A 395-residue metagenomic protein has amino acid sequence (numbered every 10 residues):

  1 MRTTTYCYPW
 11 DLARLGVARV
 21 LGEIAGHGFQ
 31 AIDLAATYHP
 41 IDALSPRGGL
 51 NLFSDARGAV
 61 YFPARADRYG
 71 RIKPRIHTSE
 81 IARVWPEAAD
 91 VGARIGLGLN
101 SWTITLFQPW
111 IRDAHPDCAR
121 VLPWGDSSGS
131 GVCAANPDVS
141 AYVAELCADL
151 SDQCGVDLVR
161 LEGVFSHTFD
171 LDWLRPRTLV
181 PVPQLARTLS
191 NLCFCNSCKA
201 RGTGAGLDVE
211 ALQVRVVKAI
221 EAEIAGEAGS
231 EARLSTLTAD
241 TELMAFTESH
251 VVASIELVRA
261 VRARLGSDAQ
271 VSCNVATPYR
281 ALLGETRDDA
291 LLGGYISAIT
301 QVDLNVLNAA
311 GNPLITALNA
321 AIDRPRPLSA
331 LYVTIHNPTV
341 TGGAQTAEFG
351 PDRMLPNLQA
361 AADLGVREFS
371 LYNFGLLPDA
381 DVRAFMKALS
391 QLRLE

Functional and structural regions predicted by a protein language model:
T4, N100-C154, T346-E348: Active-site-adjacent "subsite" loops/lids of carbohydrate-active enzymes
T4-L12, P63-R83, D126-A141, E242-A253 (+3 more regions): The substrate-binding groove and active-site-proximal loops of carbohydrate-active enzymes, especially glycoside
D11-G26, D138-L150, R280-Y295, L314-I315 (+1 more regions): Short, acidic/polar
D33-E80: Aromatic-lined carbohydrate-binding/catalytic grooves of carbohydrate-active enzymes
T37-D42, A225, E231-D240, E285-N312 (+1 more regions): Aromatic- and acid-rich polysaccharide-binding/catalytic face of secreted or lumenal carbohydrate-active enzymes
D126-R264, Q270-L292: Polysaccharide-binding and catalytic clefts of secreted carbohydrate-active enzymes
I224-E242, C273-V275, I322-D352: Active-site clefts of carbohydrate-active enzymes
S297, Q301-G311, Y332-R393: Substrate-binding cleft of secreted/luminal carbohydrate-active enzymes
